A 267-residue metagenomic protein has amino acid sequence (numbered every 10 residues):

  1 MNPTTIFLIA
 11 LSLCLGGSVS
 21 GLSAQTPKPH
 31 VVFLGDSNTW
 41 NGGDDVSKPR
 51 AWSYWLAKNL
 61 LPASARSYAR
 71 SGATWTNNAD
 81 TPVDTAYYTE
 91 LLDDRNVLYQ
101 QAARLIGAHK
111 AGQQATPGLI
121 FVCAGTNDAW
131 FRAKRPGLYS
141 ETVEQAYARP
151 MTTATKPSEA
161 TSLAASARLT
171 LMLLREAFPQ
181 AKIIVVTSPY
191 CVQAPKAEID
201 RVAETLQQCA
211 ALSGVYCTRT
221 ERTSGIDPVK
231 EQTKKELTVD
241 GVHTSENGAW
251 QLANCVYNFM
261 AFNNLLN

Functional and structural regions predicted by a protein language model:
M1-L8: Bacterial N-terminal signal peptides that target proteins for export
L8-G17: Bacterial N-terminal signal peptides
G21-A24: Boundary at the C-terminal end of the N-terminal hydrophobic targeting segment
K28-V32, W40-Q145, T152, A165: Conserved SGNH/GDSL esterase-like catalytic core that processes O-acyl groups on lipids and polysaccharides
L34-G35, V186: Short hydrophobic segments within beta-strands
D44, T81-V83, S188-N267: Catalytic His-Asp segment of secreted/periplasmic serine-dependent ester chemistry enzymes
C123-N127, R168-V202: Active-site segments of SGNH/GDSL-like serine hydrolases that catalyze O-acetyl group transfer/hydrolysis on lipids
T152-T161, H243: The substrate-binding groove and active-site-proximal loops of carbohydrate-active enzymes, especially glycoside
